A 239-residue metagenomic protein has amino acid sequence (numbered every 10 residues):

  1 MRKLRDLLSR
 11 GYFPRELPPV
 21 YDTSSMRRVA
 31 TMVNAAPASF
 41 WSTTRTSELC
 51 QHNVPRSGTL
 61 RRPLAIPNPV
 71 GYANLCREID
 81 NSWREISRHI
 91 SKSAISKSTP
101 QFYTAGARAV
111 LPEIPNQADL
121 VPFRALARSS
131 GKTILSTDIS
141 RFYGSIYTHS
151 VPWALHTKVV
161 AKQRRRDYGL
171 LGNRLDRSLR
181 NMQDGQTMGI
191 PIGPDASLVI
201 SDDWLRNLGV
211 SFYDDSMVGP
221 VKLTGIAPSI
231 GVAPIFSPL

Functional and structural regions predicted by a protein language model:
M1-D203: Conserved two-metal-ion catalytic palm core of "right-hand" nucleic acid polymerases, unifying RNA-dependent RNA
I200-L239: Active-site palm subdomain of RNA-directed nucleic acid polymerases
